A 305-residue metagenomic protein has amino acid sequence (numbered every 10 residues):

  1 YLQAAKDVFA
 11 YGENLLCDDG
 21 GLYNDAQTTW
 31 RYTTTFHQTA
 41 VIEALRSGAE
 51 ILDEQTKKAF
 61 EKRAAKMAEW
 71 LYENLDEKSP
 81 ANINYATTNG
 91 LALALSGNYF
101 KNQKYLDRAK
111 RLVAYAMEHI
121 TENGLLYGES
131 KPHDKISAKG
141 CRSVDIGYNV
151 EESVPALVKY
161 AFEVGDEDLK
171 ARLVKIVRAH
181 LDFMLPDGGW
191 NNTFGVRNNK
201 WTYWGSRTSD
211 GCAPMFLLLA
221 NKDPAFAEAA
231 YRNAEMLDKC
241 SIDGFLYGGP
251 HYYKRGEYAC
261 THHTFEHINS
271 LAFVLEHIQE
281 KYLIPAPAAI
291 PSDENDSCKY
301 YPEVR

Functional and structural regions predicted by a protein language model:
Y1-K170, V196-T208: Aromatic-lined, polymer-binding surfaces characteristic of secreted/periplasmic polysaccharide-degrading enzymes
K62-T87, H180, S241-H262: Long hydrophobic alpha-helices with heptad-repeat/coiled-coil character
A116, H180-L181: A short hydrophobic/aromatic micro-motif that marks alpha-helical segments and, especially, helix-coil
E167-A171, K175, L181-R305: Extended polysaccharide-engagement surfaces of secreted carbohydrate-active enzymes
